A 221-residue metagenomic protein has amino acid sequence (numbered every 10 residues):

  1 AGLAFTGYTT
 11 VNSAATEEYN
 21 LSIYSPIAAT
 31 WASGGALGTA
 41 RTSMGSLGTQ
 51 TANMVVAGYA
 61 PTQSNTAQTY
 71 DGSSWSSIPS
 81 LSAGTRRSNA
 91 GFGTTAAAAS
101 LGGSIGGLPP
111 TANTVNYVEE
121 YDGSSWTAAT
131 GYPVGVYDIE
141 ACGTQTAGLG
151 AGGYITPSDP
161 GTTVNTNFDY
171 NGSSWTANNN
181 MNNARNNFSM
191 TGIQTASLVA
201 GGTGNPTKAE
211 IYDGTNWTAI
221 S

Functional and structural regions predicted by a protein language model:
A1-S221: Polar, enzyme-active/binding microenvironments
